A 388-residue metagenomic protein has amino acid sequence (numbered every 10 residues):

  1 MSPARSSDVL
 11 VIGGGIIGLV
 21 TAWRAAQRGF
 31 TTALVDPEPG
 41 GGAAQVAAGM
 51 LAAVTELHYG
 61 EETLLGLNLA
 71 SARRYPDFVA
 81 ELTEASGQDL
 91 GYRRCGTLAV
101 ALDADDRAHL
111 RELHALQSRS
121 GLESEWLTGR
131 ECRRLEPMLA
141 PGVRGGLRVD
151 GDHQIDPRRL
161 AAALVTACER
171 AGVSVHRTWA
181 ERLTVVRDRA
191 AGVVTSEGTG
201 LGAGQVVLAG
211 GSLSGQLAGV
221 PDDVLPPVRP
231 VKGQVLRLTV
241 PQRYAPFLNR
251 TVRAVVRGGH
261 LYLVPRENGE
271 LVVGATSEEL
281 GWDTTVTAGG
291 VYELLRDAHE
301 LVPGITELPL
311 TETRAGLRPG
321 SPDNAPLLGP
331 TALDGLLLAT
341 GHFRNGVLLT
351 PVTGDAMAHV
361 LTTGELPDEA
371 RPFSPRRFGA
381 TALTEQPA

Functional and structural regions predicted by a protein language model:
S7-A33: N-terminal Rossmann-like FAD-binding beta1-loop-alpha1 element of flavoenzymes
I17, G40, L213: Conserved Rossmann-like nucleotide-cofactor binding loop
W23-R28, P37, G49-M50, T55 (+3 more regions): Active-site substrate-recognition segment that forms the wall of the catalytic cavity or substrate channel
M50-E131, L135, A298: Dinucleotide-binding Rossmann-like beta1-alpha1 core, especially the glycine-rich loop that anchors the ADP
G66-L69, V100-H109, L147-T166, T285-G289: Short beta-strand to alpha-helix junction loop
L147-E197, L201-Q205: Helical element adjacent to the flavin cofactor pocket in flavoenzyme catalytic cores
V302-A388: C-terminal catalytic lobe of FAD-dependent flavoproteins
